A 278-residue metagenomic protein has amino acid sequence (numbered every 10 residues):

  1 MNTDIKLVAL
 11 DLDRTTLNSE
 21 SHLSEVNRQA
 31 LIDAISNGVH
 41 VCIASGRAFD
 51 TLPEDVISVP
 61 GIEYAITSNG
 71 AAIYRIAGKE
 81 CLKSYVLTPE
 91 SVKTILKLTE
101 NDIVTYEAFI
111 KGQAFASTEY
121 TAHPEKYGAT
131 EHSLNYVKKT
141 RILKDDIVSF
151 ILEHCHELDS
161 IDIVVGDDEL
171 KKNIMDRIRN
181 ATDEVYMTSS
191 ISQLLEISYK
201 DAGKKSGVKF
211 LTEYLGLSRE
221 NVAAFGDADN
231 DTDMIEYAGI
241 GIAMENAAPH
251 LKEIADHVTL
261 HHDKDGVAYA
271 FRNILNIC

Functional and structural regions predicted by a protein language model:
M1-L10, Q29, S36: Non-catalytic pre-domain segments flanking phosphatase-related domains
N2-L7, N18, L23-S24, N180 (+1 more regions): Mg2+-dependent phosphoryl-transfer enzymes with acidic/Ser/Thr/Gly-rich catalytic loops
L12, R47, G70, G226-A228: Active-site metal-binding loops of divalent metal-dependent hydrolases
H22-T130: Active-site phosphate-binding/coordination module
I32-S36, E100, R179, E236 (+1 more regions): Anion (oxyanion) recognition and catalysis
G38-C42, G61-E63, S160, E220-N221 (+1 more regions): Short active-site oxyanion
S58-G61, S68-N69, A77, A181-D183 (+2 more regions): Short, structured coil segments at secondary-structure junctions
L98, F109-F225: Conserved acidic, metal-coordinating active-site core of Asp-based, Mg2+-dependent phosphoryl-transfer enzymes
